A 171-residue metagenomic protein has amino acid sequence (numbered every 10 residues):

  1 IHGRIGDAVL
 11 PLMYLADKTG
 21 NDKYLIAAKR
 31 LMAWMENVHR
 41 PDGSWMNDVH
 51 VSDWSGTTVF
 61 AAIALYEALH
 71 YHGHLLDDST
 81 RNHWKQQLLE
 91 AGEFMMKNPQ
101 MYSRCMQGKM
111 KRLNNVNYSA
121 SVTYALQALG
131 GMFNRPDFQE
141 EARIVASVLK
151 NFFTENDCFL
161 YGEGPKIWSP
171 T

Functional and structural regions predicted by a protein language model:
H2-D17, N21-K29, A33-T171: Aromatic-lined, polymer-binding surfaces characteristic of secreted/periplasmic polysaccharide-degrading enzymes
